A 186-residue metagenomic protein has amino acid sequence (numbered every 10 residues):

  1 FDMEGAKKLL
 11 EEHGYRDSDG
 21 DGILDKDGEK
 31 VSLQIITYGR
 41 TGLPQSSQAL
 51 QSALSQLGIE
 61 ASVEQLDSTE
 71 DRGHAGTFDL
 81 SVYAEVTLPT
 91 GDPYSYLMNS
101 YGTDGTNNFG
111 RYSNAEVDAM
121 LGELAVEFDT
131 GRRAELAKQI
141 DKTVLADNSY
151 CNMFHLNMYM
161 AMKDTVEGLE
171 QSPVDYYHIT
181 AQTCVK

Functional and structural regions predicted by a protein language model:
F1-K8, S18-V31, H74-T77, Y96-V126 (+1 more regions): Short, solvent-exposed loop/beta-turn-alpha elements that line the ligand-binding surface or hinge of extracytoplasmic
M3-K7, H13, T37-L50: Bilobed "Venus flytrap"/periplasmic-binding protein-like clamshell domains and structurally analogous long
K7, Q51, S55, Y94 (+4 more regions): Generic hydrophobic alpha-helical scaffold/packing signal
H13-T37, A84, F128-K163: Bilobed periplasmic-binding protein-like "clamshell/Venus-flytrap" ligand-binding domains
K30-G39, A61-E64, D79: Short, well-ordered beta-strand elements
T41-P44, Q48, R111, A115 (+1 more regions): Conserved structured core elements
G42-Q45, G91, A161-M162: Short, solvent-exposed loop/turn elements at domain surfaces
S52-Y101: Periplasmic binding protein-like
